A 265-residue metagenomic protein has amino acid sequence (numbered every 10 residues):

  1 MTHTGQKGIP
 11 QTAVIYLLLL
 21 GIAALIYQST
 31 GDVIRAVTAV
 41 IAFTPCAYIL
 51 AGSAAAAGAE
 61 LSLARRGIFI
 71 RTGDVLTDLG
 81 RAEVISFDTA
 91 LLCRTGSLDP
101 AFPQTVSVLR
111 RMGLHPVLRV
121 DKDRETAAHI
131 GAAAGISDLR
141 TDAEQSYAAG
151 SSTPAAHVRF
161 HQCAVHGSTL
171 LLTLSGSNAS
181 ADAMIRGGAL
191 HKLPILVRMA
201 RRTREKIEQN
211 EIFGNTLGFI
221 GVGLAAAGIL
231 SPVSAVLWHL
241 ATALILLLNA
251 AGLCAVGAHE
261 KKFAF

Functional and structural regions predicted by a protein language model:
M1, E83-I85, R94-Q209, L217: Conserved ATP-binding TGD loop and adjacent catalytic N/P-domain core of P-type ATPases
M1-F87, L109, L193, V197-F265: Hydrophobic alpha-helical transmembrane segments
L91: Glycine-rich phosphate-binding P-loop
